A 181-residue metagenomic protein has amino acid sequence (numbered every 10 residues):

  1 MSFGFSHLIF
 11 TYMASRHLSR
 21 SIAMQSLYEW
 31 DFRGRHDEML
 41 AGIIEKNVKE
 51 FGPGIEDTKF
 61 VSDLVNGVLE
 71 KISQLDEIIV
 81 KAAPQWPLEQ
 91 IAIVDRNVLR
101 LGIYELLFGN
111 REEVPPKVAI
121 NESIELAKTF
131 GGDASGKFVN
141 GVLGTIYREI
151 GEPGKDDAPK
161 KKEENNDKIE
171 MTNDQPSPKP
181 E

Functional and structural regions predicted by a protein language model:
S2-T129, A134-G136, N140-D174, P178-E181: N-terminal interaction/assembly modules
